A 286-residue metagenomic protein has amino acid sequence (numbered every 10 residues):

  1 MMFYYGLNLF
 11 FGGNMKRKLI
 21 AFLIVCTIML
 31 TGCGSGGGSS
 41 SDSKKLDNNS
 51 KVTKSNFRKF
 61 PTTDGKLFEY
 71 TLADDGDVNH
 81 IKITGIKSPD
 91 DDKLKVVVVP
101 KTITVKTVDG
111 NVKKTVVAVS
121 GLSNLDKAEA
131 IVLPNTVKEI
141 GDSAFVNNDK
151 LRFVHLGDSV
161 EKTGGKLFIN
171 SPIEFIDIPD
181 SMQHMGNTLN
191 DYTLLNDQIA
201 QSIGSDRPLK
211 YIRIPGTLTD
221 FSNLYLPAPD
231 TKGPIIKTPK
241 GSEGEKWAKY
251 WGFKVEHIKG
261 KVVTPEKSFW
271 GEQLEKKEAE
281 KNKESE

Functional and structural regions predicted by a protein language model:
M1-N14: Short, Lys/Arg-enriched N-terminal segments with co-localized hydrophobic residues within the first ~10-30 amino acids
K16-L23: Sec-dependent signal peptide recognition, specifically the positively charged N-region followed immediately by
L30-G32: C-terminal motif of bacterial Sec signal peptides marking the signal peptidase cleavage site
G34-S43: Bacterial lipoprotein signal-peptidase II cleavage site
D42-L72: N-terminal low-complexity, Pro/Thr/Ser-rich intrinsically disordered segments that act as propeptides or flexible
L72-I81, D91-V117, D126-E139, N148-K162 (+5 more regions): Structural signature of tandem-repeat unit edges
T238-N282: Membrane-proximal C-terminal cap and juxtamembrane stalk of leucine-rich repeat ectodomains
